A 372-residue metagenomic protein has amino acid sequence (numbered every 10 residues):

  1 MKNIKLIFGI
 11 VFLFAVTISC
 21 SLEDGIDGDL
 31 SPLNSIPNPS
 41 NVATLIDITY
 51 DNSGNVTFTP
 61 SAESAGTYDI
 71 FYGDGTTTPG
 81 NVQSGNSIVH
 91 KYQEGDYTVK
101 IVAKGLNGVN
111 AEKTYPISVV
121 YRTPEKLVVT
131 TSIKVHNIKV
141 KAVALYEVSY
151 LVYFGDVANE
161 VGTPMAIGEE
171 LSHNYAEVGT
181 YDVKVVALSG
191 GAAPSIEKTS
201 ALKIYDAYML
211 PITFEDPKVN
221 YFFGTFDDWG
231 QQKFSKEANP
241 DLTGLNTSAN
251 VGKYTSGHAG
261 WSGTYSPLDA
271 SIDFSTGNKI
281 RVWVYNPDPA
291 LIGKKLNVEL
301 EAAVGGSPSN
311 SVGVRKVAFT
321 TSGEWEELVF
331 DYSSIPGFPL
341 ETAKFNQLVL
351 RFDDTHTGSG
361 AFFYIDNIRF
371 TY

Functional and structural regions predicted by a protein language model:
M1-S21: Sec-dependent bacterial lipoprotein signal peptides
N3, C20-P211: Extracellular/lumenal mature domains of secreted and surface-exposed proteins
L13, F58, T77, N159 (+4 more regions): Intrinsically disordered, low-complexity, compositionally biased regions/tails
A15-V16, V128, S262: A detector of low-complexity, intrinsically disordered, Ser/Thr/Gly/Pro/Ala-rich segments
L22, K203-Y372: Beta-rich carbohydrate-recognition modules and glycan-binding surfaces
